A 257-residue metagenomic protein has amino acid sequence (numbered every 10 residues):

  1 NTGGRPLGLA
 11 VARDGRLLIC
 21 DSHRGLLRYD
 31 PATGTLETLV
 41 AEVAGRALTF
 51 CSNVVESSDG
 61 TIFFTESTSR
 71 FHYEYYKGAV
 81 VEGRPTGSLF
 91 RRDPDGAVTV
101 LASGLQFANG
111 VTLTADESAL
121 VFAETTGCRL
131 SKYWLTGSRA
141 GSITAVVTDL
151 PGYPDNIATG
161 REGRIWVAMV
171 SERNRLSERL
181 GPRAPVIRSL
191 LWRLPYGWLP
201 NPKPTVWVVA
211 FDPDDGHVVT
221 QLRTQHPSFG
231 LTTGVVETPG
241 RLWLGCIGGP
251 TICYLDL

Functional and structural regions predicted by a protein language model:
N1, E37-A44, A97-A102, S142-V147 (+1 more regions): A short beta-strand motif characteristic of beta-propeller blades
N1-L17, A44-I62, S69-R70, G83-L89 (+5 more regions): Beta-rich, blade/repeat-based domains predominating in secreted/periplasmic proteins but also intracellular
L18-D21, F63-T65, V121-A123, W166-A168 (+1 more regions): Residue position within the beta-strands of beta-propeller blades
G25-L27, G87-F90, R129-S131, W207-V209 (+1 more regions): A short loop-to-beta-strand structural motif that recurs across blades of beta-propeller domains
D30-G34, R92-G96, W134-R139, D212-G216 (+1 more regions): Short loop/turn segments that connect beta-strands within beta-propeller blades
F64-R84, V170-P202, Y254: Short, conserved, GDST-rich strand-edge loop motifs in beta-rich repeat architectures
L231-L257: Blade-level signature of beta-propeller repeat domains, shared across WD40, Kelch, NHL, RCC1 and BNR/Asp-box propellers
